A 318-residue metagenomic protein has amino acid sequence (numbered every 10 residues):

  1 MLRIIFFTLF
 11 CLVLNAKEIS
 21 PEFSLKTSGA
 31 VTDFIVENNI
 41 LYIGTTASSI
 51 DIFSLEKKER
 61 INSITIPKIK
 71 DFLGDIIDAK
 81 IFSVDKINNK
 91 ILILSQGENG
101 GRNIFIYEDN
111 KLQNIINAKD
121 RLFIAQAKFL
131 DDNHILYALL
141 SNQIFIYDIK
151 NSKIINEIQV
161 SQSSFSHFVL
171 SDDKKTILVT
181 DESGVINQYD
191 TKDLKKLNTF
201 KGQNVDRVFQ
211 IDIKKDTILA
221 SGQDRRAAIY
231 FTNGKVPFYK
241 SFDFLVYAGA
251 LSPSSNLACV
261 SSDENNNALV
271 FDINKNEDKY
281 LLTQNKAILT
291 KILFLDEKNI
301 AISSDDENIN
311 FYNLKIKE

Functional and structural regions predicted by a protein language model:
S20-K26, E59-G74, K111-A118, K153-Q159 (+3 more regions): A short beta-strand motif characteristic of beta-propeller blades
F23-I50: Beta-strand-rich domains and repeat architectures in extracellular enzymes and scaffolds, especially beta-propellers
F34, F82-V84, A127, F168 (+3 more regions): Hydrophobic core register within WD40 beta-propeller blades
V36-N38, K86-N88, L130-D132, D172-D173 (+3 more regions): Residue-level detector of Asp-centered blade-edge/turn motifs that repeat once per structural unit in beta-propeller
L41, I91-L92, I135-L136, I177 (+3 more regions): Hydrophobic beta-strand positions that form the internal "hydrophobic ladder" of WD40/Gbeta-like beta-propeller blades
S49-F53, N99-F105, Q143-I146, V185-Q188 (+3 more regions): Structural motif
L55-K58, Y107-K111, D148-S152, D190-L194 (+3 more regions): Short loop/turn segments that connect beta-strands within beta-propeller blades
I288-E318: Blade-level signature of beta-propeller repeat domains, shared across WD40, Kelch, NHL, RCC1 and BNR/Asp-box propellers
